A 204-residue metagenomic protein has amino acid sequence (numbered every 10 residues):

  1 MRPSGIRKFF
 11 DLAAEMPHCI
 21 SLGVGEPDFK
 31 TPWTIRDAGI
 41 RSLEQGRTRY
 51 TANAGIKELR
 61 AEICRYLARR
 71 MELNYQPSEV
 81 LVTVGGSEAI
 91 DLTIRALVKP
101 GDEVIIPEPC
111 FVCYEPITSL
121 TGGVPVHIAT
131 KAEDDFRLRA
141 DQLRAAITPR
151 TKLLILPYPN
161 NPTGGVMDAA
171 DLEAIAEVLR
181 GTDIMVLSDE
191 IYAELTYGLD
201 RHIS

Functional and structural regions predicted by a protein language model:
M1-G85, L92: N-terminal small-domain helix-loop-helix segment of the aminotransferase-like
M16, T121, G181-T182: Helix C-cap/helix->beta junction micro-motif
N74-V80, P100-E103, R150: Short acidic capping loops at alpha-helix termini that bridge into adjacent secondary structure
A96-T118: Conserved PLP-anchoring active-site segment centered on the Schiff-base-forming lysine
L120-V126: A short helix-loop-beta submotif of the ANL/AMP-binding
V126, T130-R201: Active-site phosphate-binding strand-loop segment of PLP-dependent enzymes
